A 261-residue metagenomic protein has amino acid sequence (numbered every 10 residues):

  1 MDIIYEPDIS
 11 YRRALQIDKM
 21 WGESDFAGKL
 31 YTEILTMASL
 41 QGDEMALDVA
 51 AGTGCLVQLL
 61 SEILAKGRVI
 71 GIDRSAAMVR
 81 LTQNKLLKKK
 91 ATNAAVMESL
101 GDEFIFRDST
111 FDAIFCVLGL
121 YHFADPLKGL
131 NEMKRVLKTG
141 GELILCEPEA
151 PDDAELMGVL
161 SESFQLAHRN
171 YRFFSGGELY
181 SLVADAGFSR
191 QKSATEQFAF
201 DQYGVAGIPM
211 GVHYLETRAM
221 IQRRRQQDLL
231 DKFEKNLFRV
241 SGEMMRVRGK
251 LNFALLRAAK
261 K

Functional and structural regions predicted by a protein language model:
M1-G42, C55-L59, M78-L81, K85 (+1 more regions): Conserved class I S-adenosyl-L-methionine
L47-V49, T53-E103: Class I SAM-dependent methyltransferase SAM/SAH-binding core
F115: A conserved beta-strand element that flanks and buttresses the S-adenosyl-L-methionine
L127-T139: A short glycine-rich, Lys/Arg-flanked "PGG" loop and its adjoining helix->strand segment in the class I
I144-N170: Conserved class I S-adenosyl-L-methionine
R172-A186: Short alpha-helix
A194-M245: C-terminal helical/coil "lid" or tail adjacent to the Rossmann-like core of SAM-dependent
A206-V212, G249-K261: Core SAM-dependent methyltransferase catalytic element
